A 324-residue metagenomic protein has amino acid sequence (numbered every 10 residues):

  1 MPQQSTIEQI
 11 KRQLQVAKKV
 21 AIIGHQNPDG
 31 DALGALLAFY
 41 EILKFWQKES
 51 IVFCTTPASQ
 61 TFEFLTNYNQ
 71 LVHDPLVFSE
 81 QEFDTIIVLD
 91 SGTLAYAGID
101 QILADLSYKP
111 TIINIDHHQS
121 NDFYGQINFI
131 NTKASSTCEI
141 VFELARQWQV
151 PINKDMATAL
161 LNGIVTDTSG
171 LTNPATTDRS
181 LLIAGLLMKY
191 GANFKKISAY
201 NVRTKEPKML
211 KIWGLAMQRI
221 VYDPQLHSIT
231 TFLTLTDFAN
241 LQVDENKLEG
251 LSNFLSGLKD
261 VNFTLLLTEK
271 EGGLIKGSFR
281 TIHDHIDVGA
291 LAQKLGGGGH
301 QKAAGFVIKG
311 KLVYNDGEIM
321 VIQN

Functional and structural regions predicted by a protein language model:
P2-Q26, A32-E63, V77-T85, T166-K294 (+1 more regions): Hydrophobic helix-and-loop "lid/oligomerization" segment in the mid-to-C-terminal part of catalytic domains
P2-S5, T66-H73, L94-Y96: Short gly/ser/thr-rich secondary-structure transition/capping motifs
N27-P28, S91-L94, H118-S120, L235-T236: Short glycine-rich anion-binding loops that position phosphate/pyrophosphate groups of nucleotides and phosphorylated
A32-L33, A97-D100, Y124, K276: Short glycine-/acidic-enriched loop or helix-start segments at secondary-structure transitions that form or flank
Q70-L76, F129-T132: Short acidic-hydrophobic, aromatic-tinged amphipathic segments that line or gate anion-handling sites
I86-Q101, I113, S120: Glycine-rich phosphate-binding loops that contact phosphosugars or nucleotide phosphates
I102-P110: Short, conserved loop/helix-junction motifs that constitute active-site signature segments in enzyme catalytic cores
I115-I183: Short alpha-helices
